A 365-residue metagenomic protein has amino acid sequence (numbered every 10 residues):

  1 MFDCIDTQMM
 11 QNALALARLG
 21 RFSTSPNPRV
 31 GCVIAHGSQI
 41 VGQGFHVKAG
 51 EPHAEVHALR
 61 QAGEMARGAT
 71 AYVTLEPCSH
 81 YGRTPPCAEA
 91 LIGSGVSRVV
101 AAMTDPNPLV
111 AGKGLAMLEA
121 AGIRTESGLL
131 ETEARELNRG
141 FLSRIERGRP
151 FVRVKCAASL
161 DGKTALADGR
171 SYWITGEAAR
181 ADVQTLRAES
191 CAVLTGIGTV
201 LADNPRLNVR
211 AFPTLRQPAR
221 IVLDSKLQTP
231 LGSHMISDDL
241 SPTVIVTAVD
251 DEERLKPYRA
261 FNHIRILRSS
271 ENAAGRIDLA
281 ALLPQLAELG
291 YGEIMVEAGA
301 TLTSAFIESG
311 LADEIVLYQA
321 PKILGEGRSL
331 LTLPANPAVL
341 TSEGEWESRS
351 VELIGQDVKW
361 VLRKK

Functional and structural regions predicted by a protein language model:
F2-G20, S25-N27, Q43, R83 (+2 more regions): Enzymes that bind and transform nitrogen-containing heteroaromatic metabolites
L16-L19, Q61, G140: Solvent-exposed, charged/polar functional surfaces in cytosolic regulatory/catalytic domains
F22-P26, L115, L129-S159: Proteins enriched for Cys/Gly/acidic motifs involved in redox and nucleic-acid/cofactor modification
S23-Q39: N-terminal glycine-rich anion-binding loops that anchor highly charged ligand groups
P28-C32, A69, P205: Extracytoplasmic/periplasmic beta-strand context in beta-sandwich domains, especially the cupredoxin/COX2 CuA-binding
C32-V33, H57-A62, G148-F151, K155-A157 (+1 more regions): Short, compositionally biased "basic patch" segments
I34-E133, A219, D239, V244 (+2 more regions): Zn2+-dependent cytidine deaminase-like catalytic core
H36, E146-R147, R363-K365: Active-site beta-strand termini and strand-to-loop segments that position acidic
